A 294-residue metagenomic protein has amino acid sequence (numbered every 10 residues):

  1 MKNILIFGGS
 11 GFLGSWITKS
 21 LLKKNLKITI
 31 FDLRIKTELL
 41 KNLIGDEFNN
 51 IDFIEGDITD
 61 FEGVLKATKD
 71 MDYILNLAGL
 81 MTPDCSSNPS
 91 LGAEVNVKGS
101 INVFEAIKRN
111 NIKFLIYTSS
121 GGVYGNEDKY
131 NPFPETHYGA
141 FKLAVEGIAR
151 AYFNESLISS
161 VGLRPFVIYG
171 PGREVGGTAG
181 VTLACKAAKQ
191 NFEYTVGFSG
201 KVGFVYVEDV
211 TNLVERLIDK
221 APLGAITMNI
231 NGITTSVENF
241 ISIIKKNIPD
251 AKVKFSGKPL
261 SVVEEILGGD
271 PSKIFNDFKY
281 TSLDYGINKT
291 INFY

Functional and structural regions predicted by a protein language model:
I4-K24: N-terminal Rossmann NAD(P)H-binding glycine-rich loop of SDR-like oxidoreductase domains
E55-E94: NAD(P)H-binding glycine-rich loop region in Rossmannoid oxidoreductase-like domains and their noncatalytic homologs
N76, K98-H137: Conserved Rossmann-fold NAD(P)-dependent oxidoreductase catalytic core, especially the SDR/UDP-sugar
S120, E146-G172: Conserved beta-loop-beta element that borders a ligand/cofactor-binding pocket
L143, Y169-T182, F192, V207-E208 (+1 more regions): Glycine/proline-rich active-site loop of Rossmann-fold NAD(P)-dependent oxidoreductases
S160-P171, L183-V205: A conserved pocket-lining segment of Rossmann-fold NAD(P)-dependent short-chain dehydrogenase/reductase
A184, L213-R216, K220-P259: Mid/C-terminal beta-alpha module of Rossmann-like enzyme folds, strongest in SDR-family dehydrogenases/epimerases
E238, G257-K289, F293: Conserved C-terminal active-site "lid" loop/helix of NAD(P)H-dependent oxidoreductases that clamps the redox cofactor
